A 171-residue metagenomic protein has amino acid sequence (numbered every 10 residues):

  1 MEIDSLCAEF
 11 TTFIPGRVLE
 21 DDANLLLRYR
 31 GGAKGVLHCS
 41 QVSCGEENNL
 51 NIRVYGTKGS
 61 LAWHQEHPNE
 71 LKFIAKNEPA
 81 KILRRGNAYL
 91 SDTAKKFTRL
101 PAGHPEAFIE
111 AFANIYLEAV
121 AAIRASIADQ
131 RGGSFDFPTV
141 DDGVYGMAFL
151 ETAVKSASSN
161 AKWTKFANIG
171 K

Functional and structural regions predicted by a protein language model:
M1-E46, D141: Rossmann-like dinucleotide-binding domain that binds NAD(P)(H)
D4-S5, F10, N24-G31, K58-F137: C-terminal glycine/acidic-rich active-site capping loop/insertion
D21-A23, L50, T152: Residue-level marker for the onset of beta-strands and adjacent loop->beta junctions in well-ordered domains
H38, H64-Q65, F166-A167: Short linear motifs in exposed loops
N114-K171: C-terminal helix-rich "cap/oligomerization" subdomain common to oxidoreductases
